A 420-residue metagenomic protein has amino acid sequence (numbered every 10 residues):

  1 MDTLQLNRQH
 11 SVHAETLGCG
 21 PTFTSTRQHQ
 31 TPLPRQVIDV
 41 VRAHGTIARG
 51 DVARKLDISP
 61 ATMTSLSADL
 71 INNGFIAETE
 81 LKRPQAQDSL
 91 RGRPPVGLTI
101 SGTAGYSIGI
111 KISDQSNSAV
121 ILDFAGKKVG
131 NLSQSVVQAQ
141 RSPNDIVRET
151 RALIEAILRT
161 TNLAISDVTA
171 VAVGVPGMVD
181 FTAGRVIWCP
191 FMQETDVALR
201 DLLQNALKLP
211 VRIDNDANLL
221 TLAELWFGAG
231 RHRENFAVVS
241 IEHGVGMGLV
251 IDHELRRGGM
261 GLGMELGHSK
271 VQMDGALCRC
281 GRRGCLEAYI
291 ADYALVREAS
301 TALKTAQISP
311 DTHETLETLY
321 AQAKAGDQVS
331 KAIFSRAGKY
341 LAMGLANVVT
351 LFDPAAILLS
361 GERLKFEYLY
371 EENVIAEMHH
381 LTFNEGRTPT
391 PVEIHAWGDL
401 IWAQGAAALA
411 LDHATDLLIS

Functional and structural regions predicted by a protein language model:
M1-P94, T99-N131, A139-S166, L286-S420: ATP-binding/phosphotransfer module of carbohydrate and carboxylate kinases, centering on a glycine-rich
E78-T79, V211-N215, L249: General beta-strand structural signal in soluble alpha/beta enzymes
L90-R91, T99-G102, A164-I165, G228-H232 (+3 more regions): Solvent-exposed alpha-helices and their adjacent loops that cap or buttress functional pockets in soluble metabolic
G97, S107-K111, A119, V168-A172 (+3 more regions): Short glycine-aspartate micro-motif
D123, F181, V250: Short, acidic, Ser/Thr-enriched surface-loop or helix-capping motifs
K128-T161, I165-A172, G177-N235, L369-H380: Glycine-rich phosphate-binding loop and adjoining helix at the ATP-binding site of ATP-dependent phosphoryl-transfer
V175, I241-H243, D292, G361-E362: Short secondary-structure boundary segments
H232-I290: Glycine-rich phosphate-binding loop of actin/hexokinase-like ATP-binding domains
